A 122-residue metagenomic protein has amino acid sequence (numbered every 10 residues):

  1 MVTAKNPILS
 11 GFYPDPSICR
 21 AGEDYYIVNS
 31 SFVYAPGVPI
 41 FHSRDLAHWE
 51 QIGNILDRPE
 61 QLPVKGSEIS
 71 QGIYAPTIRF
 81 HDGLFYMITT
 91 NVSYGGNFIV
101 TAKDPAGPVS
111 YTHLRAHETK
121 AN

Functional and structural regions predicted by a protein language model:
M1-L9: A short helix->beta-strand "capping" segment at the edge of beta-propeller domains
I8-G11, E68-I69: Surface loop/turn motifs at the tips and blade-to-blade linkers of beta-strand repeat domains
S17-Y34, F41, Y74-V92, F98-V100 (+1 more regions): Hydrophobic core segments of beta-strands in well-ordered, beta-rich domains
S30-I55: Beta-propeller domains
R44-L46, A102-G107: Short loop/turn segments immediately following beta-strands, especially the blade-tip and inter-blade linker loops
W49, F85, P108-S110: Tryptophan-centered short beta-strand motifs
Q51-H81: Blade-loop segments of beta-propeller domains
T112-A121: Conserved small/polar residues in nucleotide/adenosyl-binding loops
